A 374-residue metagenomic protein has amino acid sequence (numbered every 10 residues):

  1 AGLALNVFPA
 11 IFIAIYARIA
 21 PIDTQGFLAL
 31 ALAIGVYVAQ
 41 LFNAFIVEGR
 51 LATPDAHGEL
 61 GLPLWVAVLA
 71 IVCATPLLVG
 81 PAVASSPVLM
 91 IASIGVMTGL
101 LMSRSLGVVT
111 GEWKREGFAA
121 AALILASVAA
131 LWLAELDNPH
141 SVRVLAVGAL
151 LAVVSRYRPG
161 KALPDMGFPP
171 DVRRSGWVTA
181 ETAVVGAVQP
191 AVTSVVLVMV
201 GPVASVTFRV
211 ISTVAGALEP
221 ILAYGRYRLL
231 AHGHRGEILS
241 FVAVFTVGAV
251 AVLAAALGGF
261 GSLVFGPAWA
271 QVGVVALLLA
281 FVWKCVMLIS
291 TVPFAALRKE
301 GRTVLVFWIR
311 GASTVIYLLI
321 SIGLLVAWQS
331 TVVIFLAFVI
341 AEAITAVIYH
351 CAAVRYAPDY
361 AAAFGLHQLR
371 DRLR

Functional and structural regions predicted by a protein language model:
A1-A10, A122-L123, N138-Y227: Transmembrane helical elements of multi-pass membrane transporters/channels
A1-L41, G176-V203, Y317-L318, I322 (+1 more regions): Signature of the first transmembrane helix
V7-I15, L69-L78, F118-N138, G248-G258 (+2 more regions): Alpha-helical transmembrane segments of multi-pass membrane transporters and transport-associated inner-membrane enzymes
G26-L30, A82-P87, P170-V172, V206 (+1 more regions): Juxtamembrane helix-entry segments on the extracytoplasmic side of multipass membrane proteins
G35-H57, I211-E237, R298-K299: Helix-loop junctions and terminal segments of transmembrane helices in multi-pass membrane transport/translocation
L64-G176, V282-A295, E300, F307-V315: Hydrophobic transmembrane helix module of multi-pass membrane transport proteins
A70-L89, A251-V275: Short membrane-interface helical motifs at transmembrane helix boundaries in multi-pass membrane transporters
S141-V153, V214, L278-K284, V315 (+2 more regions): Small-residue-rich transmembrane alpha-helices that serve as helix-helix interface/gating elements in multipass
